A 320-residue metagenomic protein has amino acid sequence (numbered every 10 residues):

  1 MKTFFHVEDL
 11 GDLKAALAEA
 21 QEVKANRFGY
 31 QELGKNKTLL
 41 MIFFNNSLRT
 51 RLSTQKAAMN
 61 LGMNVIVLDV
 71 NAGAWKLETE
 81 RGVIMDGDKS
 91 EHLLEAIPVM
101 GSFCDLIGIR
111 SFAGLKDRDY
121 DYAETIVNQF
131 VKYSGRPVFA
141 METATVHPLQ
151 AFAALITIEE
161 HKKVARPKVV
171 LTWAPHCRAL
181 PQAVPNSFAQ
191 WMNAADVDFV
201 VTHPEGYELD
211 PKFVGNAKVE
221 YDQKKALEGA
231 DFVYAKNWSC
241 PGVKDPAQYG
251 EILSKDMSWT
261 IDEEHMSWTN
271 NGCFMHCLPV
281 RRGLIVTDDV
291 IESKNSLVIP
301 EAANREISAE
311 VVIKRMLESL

Functional and structural regions predicted by a protein language model:
M1-L52, K56: Positively charged, low-complexity intrinsically disordered leader regions
E32-M41, S47-E159, R281: Phosphate/diphosphate ligand-binding glycine-rich loop within oxidoreductases
L33-L39, R166-K168, N271: Phosphate-coordination loops involved in phosphoryl transfer and adenosine-cofactor binding
F44-I66, E159-K236, P241-G242: Glycine-rich phosphate/diphosphate-binding loop of Rossmann-like nucleotide-binding domains
L61, Y133-S134, A195, G215 (+2 more regions): Short, structured coil segments at secondary-structure junctions
K212-D289, N295: Rossmann-like adenosine-cofactor binding region
I291-L320: C-terminal helix-to-coil terminal segments
